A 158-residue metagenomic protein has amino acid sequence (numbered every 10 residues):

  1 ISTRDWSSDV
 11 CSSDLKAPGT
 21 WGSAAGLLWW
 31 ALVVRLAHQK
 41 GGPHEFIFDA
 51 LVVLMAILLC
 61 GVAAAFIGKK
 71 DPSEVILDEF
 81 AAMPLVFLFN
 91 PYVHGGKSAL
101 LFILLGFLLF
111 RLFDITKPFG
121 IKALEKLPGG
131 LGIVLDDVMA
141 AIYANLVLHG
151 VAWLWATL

Functional and structural regions predicted by a protein language model:
I1-V10: Single conserved hydrophobic/aromatic residue that forms the stacking wall/gate of nucleotide- or nucleobase-binding
D9-C11, G68-A81, G129-I133: Juxtamembrane helix-capping/reentrant segments at transmembrane boundaries
D9-G19: Transmembrane alpha-helix interface/packing and boundary motifs in multi-pass membrane proteins, characterized by
C11, I57-D71, I115-K126: C-terminal ends of transmembrane helices
T20, C60, I67, D71 (+6 more regions): Multi-pass alpha-helical transmembrane bundle typical of ion/small-solute transporters and intramembrane aspartyl
G26-A31, I76-L88, G132-L146: Small-residue-rich segments of transmembrane alpha-helices in multi-pass membrane proteins, especially helix faces
A31, D49-L58, A82, F87-L88 (+1 more regions): Alpha-helical transmembrane segments of multi-pass membrane proteins
G150-L158: Juxtamembrane boundary at the C-terminal end of a transmembrane helix
